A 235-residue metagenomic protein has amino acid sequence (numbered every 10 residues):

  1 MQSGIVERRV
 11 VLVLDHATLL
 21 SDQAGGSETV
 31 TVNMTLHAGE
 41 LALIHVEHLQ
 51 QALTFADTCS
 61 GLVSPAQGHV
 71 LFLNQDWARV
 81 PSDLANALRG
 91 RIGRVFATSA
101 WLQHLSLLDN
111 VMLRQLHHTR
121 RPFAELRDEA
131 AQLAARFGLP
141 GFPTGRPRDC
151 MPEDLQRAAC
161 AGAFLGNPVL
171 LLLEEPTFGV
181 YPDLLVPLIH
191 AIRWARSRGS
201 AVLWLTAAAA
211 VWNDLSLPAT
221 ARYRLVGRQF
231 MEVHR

Functional and structural regions predicted by a protein language model:
D22, M112-E125, R136: ABC-type ATPase nucleotide-binding domains, specifically the catalytic core motifs of the NBD
S60: Helix-to-loop junction immediately C-terminal to a conserved catalytic motif
P65-A78: Conserved ABC transporter NBD signature motif
W77-G93: ABC ATPase NBD coupling module
T98, H104-H117, E129: Q-loop/switch helix immediately C-terminal to the Walker
E125-P143: Conserved ABC ATPase "signature" region
R146-P152: Conserved ABC ATPase signature
A163-F164: ABC ATPase C-loop
